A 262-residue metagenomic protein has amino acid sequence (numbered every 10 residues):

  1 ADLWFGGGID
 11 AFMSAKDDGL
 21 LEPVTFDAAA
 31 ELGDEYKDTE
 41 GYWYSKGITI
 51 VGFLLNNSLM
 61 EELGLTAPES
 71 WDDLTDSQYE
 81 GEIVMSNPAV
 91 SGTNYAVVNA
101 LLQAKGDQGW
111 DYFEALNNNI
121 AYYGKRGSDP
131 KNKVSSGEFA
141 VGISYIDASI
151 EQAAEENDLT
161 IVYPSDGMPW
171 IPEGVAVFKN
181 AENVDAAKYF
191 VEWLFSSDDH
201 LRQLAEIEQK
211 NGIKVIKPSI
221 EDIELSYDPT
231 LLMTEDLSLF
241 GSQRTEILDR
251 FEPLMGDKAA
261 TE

Functional and structural regions predicted by a protein language model:
A1-E138: Extracytoplasmic ligand-binding site segments that recognize negatively charged/polar headgroups
D10-S14, S135, A140-D158, I207-E208: A ligand-binding cleft/hinge motif common to bilobed small-molecule-binding domains
E22-A30, W43-Y44, D72, N157-P169 (+2 more regions): Short beta-strand->loop
D34, Y112-N117, Y123-G124, E156-K179: Periplasmic-binding protein-like
L54-L59, N99-L102, I171-N183, Q203-E206: A bilobed periplasmic-binding-protein/Venus flytrap-type ligand-binding module shared by bacterial periplasmic
Q78-S86, L194-P218: Periplasmic-binding protein-like
Y112, E173, E182-L194, R202-Q203: Short amphipathic alpha-helical coupling segments at ligand-binding clamshell hinges and other catalytic/signaling
T234-E262: Conserved C-terminal helix/tail region of periplasmic/extracytoplasmic solute-binding proteins
